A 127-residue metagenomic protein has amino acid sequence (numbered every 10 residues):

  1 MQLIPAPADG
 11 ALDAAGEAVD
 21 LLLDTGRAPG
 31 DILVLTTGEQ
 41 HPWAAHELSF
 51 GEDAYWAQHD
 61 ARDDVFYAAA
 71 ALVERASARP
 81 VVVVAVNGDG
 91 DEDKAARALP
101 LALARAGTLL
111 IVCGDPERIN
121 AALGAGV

Functional and structural regions predicted by a protein language model:
M1-R118, L123-G126: Hydrophobic alpha-helical segments that drive targeting, anchoring, or assembly
